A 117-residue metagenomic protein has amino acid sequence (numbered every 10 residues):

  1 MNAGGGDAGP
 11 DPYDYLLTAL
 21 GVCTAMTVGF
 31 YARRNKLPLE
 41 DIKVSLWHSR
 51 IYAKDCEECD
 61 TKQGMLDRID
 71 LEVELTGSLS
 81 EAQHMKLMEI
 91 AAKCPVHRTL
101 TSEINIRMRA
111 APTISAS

Functional and structural regions predicted by a protein language model:
M1-T18, M26-S117: Extended beta-strand/beta-hairpin segments
